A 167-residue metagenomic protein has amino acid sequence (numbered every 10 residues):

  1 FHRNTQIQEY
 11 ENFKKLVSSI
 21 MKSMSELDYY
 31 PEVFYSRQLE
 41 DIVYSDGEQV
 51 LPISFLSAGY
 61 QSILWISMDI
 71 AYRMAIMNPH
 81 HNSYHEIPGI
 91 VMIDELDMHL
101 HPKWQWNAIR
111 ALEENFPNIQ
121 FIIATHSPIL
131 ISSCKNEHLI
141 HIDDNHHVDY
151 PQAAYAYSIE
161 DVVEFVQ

Functional and structural regions predicted by a protein language model:
F1-Q61, W65-E86: Extended helical coiled-coil dimerization/tether regions that scaffold and oligomerize large DNA-maintenance assemblies
I90-V91: Hydrophobic "anchor" residues on beta-strands that sit immediately upstream of conserved functional sites
D94-E95: Walker B catalytic acidic pair
M98-H99: Short active-site loops of ABC-family nucleotide-binding domains
P102-K103: Helix N-cap at the start of a conserved alpha-helix in ABC-type nucleotide-binding domains
W106-Q167: C-terminal lobe/lid and adjacent interdomain/linker elements of RecA-like ASCE P-loop ATPase modules
